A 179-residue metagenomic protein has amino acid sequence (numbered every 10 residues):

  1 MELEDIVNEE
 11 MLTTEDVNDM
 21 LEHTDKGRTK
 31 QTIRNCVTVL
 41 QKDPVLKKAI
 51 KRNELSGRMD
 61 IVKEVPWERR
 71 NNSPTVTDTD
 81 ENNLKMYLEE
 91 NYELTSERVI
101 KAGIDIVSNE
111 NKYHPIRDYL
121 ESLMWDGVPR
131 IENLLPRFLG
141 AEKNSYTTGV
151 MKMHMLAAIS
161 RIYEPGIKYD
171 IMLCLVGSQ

Functional and structural regions predicted by a protein language model:
M1-R130, S145-G149: N-terminal nucleic-acid engagement/recognition segments and initiation subdomains in replication, restriction
R130-E142: A short, surface-exposed helix-loop junction/capping segment
E142-I162: N-terminal pre-Walker A segment at the start of P-loop NTPase domains
E164-G166: Conserved Walker
D170: Short coil/loop residues immediately preceding or within conserved phosphate-binding loops of NTP-utilizing enzyme
L173-L175: Hydrophobic anchor at the beta1->P-loop junction of P-loop NTPases
S178: P-loop (Walker A) phosphate-binding loop of NTP-binding proteins
